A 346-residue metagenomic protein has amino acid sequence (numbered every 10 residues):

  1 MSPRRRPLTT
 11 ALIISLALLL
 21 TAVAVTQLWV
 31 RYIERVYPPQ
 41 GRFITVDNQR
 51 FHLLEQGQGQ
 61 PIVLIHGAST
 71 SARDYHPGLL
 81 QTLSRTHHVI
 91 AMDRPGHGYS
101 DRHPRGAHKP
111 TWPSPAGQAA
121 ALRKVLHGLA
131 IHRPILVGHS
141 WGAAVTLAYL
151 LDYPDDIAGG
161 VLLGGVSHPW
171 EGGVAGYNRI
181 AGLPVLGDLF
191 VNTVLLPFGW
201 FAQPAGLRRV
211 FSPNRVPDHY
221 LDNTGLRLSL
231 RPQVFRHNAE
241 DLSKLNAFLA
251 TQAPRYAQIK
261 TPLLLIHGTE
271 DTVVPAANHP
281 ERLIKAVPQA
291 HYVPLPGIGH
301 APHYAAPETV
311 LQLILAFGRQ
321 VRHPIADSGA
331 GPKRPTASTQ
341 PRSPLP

Functional and structural regions predicted by a protein language model:
Y32-I33, G172, L195-Q258: Conserved alpha/beta-hydrolase catalytic His-Asp/Glu region
L54-Q56, A91-V137: Active-site loop/oxyanion-hole signature of alpha/beta-hydrolase fold enzymes
E55-R102: Conserved HGGG/HGGXW glycine-rich cap/lid loop of the alpha/beta-hydrolase fold
I65-G67, H139, H267: The conserved beta1-alpha1 loop
H132-V174: Conserved hydrolase catalytic core segment
Q252, A276-L283: Short alpha-helix in the alpha/beta-hydrolase fold that links the catalytic acid
I259, L265-H267, D271: Short beta-strand/loop motif that positions the catalytic acidic residue of the alpha/beta-hydrolase fold
A290-P346: Catalytic active-site module of serine/aspartate enzymes centered on a nucleophile-bearing elbow/loop
